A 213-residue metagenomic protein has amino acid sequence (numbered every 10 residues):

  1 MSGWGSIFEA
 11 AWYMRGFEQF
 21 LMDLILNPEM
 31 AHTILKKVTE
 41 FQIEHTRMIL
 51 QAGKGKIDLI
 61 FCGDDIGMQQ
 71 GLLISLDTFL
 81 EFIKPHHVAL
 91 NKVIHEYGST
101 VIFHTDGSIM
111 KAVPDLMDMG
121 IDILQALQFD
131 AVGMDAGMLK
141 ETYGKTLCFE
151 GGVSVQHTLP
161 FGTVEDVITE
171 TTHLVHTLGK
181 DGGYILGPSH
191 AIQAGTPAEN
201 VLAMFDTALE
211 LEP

Functional and structural regions predicted by a protein language model:
M1-P213: Active-site loop segments of alpha/beta catalytic cores
